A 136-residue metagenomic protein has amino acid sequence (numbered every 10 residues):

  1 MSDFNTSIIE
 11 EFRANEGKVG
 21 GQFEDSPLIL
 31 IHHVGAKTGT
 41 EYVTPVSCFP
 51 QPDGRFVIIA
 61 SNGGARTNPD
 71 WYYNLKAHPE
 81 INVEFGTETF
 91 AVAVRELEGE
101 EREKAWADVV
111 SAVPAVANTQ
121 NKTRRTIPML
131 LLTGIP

Functional and structural regions predicted by a protein language model:
M1-N5, H33-T40, E80-T89: N-terminal short leaders/motifs
M1-P27: Extreme N-terminal tail/first-helix region
G20-G21, C48, Y73: Short secondary-structure boundary/capping segments
F23, T38-T40, L75, R124: A generic structural micro-feature
S26-S61: Short beta-strand segments
L30, L131-T133: Short, well-ordered beta-strand micro-motif
N62-V116, N121-T126, G134-P136: Short, structured beta-strand-loop surface elements
